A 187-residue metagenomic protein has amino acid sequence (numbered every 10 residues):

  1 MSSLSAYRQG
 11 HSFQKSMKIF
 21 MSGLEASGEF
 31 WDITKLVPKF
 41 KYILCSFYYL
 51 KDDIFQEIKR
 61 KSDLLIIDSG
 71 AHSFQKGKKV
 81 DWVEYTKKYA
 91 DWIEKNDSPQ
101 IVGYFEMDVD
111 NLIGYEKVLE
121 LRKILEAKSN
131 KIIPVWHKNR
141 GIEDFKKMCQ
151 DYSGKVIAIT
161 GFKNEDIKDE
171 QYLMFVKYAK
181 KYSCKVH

Functional and structural regions predicted by a protein language model:
M1-L4, Y152: Extended hydrophobic/Leu-rich segments
S3-E120: Non-catalytic, usually N-terminal nucleic-acid engagement modules in DNA/RNA processing proteins
Y49-I58, N111-K123, R140-D144, N164-K177: Active-site-adjacent beta->alpha loops and helix N-cap segments on the catalytic face of soluble alpha/beta enzymes
W92-G103, L121-N130, D151-Y152, Y178-C184: A structural motif corresponding to the C-terminal end of an alpha-helix and its immediate exit/capping segment
K131-H187: Glycine/Thr-rich beta-alpha phosphate-binding loop at enzyme active sites
